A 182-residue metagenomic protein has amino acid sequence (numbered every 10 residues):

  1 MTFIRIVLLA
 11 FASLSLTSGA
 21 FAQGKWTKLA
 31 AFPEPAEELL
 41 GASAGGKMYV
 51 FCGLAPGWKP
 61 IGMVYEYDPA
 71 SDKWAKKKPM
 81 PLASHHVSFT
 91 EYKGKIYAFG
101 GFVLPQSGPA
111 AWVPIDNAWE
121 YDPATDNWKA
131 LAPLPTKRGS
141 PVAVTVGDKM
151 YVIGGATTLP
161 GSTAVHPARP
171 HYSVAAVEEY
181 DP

Functional and structural regions predicted by a protein language model:
M1-F3: N-terminal secretory signal peptides that target proteins for export/translocation
I6-T17: Bacterial N-terminal signal peptides
A20-P182: Kelch-like beta-propeller repeat domains
